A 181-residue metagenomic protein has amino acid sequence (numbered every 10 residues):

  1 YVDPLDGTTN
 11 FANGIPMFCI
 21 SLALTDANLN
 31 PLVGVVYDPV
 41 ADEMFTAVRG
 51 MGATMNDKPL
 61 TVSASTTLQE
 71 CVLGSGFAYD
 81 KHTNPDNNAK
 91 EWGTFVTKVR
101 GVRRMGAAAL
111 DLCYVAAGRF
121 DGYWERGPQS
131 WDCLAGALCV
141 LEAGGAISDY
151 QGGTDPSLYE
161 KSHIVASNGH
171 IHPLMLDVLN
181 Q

Functional and structural regions predicted by a protein language model:
Y1-T54: DPxDG-like acidic metal-binding loop motif
T61-Q181: An extended, acidic
